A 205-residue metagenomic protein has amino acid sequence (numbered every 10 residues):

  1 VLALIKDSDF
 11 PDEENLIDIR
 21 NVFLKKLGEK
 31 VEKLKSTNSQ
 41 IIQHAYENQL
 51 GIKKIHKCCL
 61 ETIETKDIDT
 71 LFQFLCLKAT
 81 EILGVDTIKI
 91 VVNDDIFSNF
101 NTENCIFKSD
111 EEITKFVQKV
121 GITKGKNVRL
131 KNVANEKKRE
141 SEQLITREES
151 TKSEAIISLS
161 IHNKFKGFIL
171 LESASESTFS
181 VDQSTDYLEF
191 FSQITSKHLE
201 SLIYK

Functional and structural regions predicted by a protein language model:
V1-F10: Short, positively charged
E14-E61: Signal-transmission linkers at sensory-effector interfaces
T65-E103: Helix-loop-beta substructure at the N-terminus of cytosolic sensory domains that couple signal/ligand detection
E103-K137: Acidic/proline- and glycine-rich, intrinsically disordered low-complexity segments that serve as regulatory linkers
R129-K152: Signal-transducing coupling segments at domain and membrane junctions
K152-I161: Short hydrophobic beta-strand micro-motif common in sensory/regulatory domains
N163-S173: Sensory beta-strand/linker motifs that couple input domains to effectors
S173-F190, L199-K205: Regulatory loop-to-helix N-cap segments in sensory/regulatory domains that couple ligand/signal detection
